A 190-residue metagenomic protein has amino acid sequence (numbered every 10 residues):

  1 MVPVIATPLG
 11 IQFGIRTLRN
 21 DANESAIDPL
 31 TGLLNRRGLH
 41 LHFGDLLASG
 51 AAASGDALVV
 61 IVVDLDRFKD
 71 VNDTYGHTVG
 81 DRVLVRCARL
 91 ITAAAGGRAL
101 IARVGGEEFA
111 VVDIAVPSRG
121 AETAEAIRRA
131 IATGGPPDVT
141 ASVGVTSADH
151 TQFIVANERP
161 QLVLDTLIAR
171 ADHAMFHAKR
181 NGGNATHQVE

Functional and structural regions predicted by a protein language model:
M1-L30, R37-A48, A99-L100: Signal-transducing coiled-coil linker helices
N23-G44, V63-H77, V85: Conserved nucleotide-binding and Mg2+-coordinating catalytic segments in signaling enzymes
T31, I61-D64, G106, A171: Conserved metal-coordinating catalytic motifs of nucleotidyl cyclase and c-di-GMP turnover enzymes
R36-A57, A88-G96: Short regulatory alpha-helical coupling segments that immediately precede and/or link into cyclic nucleotide signaling
D73, V112-V116, A148-H150: Residue-level recognition of strand-loop junctions within catalytic nucleotide-signaling folds
A88-G120, R129, T133: Conserved helix-loop-beta segment at the catalytic/binding core of cyclic-nucleotide signaling proteins
R103, I131-T151: Catalytic core regions of nucleotide second-messenger enzymes
S142, A148-E190: Catalytic-core segments of nucleotide cyclases and related cyclic-nucleotide turnover enzymes
